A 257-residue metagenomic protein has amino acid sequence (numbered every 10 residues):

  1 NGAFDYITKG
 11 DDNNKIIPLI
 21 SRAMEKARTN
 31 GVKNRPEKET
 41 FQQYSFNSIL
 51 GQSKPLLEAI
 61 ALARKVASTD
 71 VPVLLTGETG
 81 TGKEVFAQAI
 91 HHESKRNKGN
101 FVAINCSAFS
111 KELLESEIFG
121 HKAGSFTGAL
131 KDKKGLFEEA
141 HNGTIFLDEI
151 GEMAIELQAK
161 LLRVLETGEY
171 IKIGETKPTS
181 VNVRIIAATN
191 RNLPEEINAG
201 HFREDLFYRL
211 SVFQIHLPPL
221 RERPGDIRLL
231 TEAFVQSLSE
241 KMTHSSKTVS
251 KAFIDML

Functional and structural regions predicted by a protein language model:
T8-I17, R22, K111, E115 (+4 more regions): Conserved two-component signaling phosphotransfer/partner-docking surface
K9-E78: Flexible nucleotide-interacting loop at or near the entrance of a catalytic core
D11, S48, L62-T127, E138-A154 (+1 more regions): Conserved post-Walker A coupling segment in P-loop NTPases
D12, S21, P55, N105 (+4 more regions): Receiver (REC) domain switch/active-site region of two-component response regulators
P18, A27-R28, S94-G99, G174-R184 (+1 more regions): Nucleotide-binding/hydrolysis machinery
P36, A59, T81, I104 (+8 more regions): Conserved RecA-like P-loop NTPase ATPase core
H141-T144, K160, V181-I186, R203: Loop/turn-to-beta-strand initiation segments
